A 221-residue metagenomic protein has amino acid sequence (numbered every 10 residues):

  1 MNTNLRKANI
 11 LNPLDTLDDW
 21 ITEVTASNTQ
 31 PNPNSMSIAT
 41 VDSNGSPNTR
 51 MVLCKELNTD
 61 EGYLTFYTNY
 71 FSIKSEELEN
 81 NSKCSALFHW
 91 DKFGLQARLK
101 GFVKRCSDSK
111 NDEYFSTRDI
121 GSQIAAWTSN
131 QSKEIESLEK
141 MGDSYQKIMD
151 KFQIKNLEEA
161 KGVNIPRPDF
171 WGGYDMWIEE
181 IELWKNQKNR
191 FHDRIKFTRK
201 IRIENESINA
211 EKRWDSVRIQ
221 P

Functional and structural regions predicted by a protein language model:
M1-P221: Binding-site signature for planar aromatic cofactors or substrates
